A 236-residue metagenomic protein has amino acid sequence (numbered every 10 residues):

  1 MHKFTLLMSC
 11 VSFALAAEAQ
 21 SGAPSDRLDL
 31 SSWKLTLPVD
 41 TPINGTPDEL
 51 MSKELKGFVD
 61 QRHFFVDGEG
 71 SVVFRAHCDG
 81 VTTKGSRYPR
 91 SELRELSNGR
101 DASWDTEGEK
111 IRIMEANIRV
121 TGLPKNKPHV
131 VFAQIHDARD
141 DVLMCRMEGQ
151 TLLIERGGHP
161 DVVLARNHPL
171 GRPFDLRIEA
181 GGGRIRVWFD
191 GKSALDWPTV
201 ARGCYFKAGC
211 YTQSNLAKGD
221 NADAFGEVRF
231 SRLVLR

Functional and structural regions predicted by a protein language model:
H2-M8: Sec-dependent signal peptide recognition, specifically the positively charged N-region followed immediately by
S9-E18: Hydrophobic h-region of N-terminal signal peptides that target proteins for export in Gram-negative bacteria
G22-P42, T106-M114, P198-R236: Ligand-recognition surfaces built from glycine- and aromatic
K56-G57, H63-Q150: Secretory/extracellular carbohydrate-interaction modules and structurally similar beta-sandwich "look-alikes"
C78-Y88, A138-M144, P160-L164, L195 (+1 more regions): Short, surface-exposed beta-strand/loop "edge" segments at domain boundaries and coil↔beta transitions
M114-A116, G171-A180, I185-V187: Short tryptophan-centered beta-strand motifs in secreted/extracellular beta-sheet-rich domains of glycan-recognition
L153-D175: Short, aromatic/His-centered strand-loop micro-motif at the edge of beta-sheets
W188-K192: Short strand-turn-strand beta-turns centered on an Asx-Gly dipeptide
